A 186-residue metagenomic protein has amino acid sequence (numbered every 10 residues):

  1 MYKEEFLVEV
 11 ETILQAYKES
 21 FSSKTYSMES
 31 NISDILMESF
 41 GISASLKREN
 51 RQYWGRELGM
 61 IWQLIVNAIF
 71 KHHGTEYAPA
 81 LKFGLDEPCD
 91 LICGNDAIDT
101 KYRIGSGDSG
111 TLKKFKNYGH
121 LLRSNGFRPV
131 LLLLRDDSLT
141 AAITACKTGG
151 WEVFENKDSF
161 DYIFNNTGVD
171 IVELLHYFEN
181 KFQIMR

Functional and structural regions predicted by a protein language model:
M1-I69: Interdomain/boundary linker segments immediately adjacent to catalytic/signaling cores
R51-G55, T100-S106: Surface-exposed cleft-lining segments at the edges of enzyme active sites
E57, I61, I65, D86 (+1 more regions): Short, well-structured alpha-helical interface segments that form or flank functional binding sites
K71-Y77: Short Pro/Gly-enriched beta-strand edge/turn motifs at strand-loop
Y77-I92: Active-site metal-binding core of divalent-cation-utilizing nuclease and nuclease-like domains
L91-Y102: Conserved catalytic cores of phosphodiester-cleaving nucleases, focusing on short active-site segments
Y102-N156: Catalytic cores of nucleic-acid endonucleases
L134-R186: Domain-level recognition of nuclease-like catalytic cores that cleave nucleotide substrates
